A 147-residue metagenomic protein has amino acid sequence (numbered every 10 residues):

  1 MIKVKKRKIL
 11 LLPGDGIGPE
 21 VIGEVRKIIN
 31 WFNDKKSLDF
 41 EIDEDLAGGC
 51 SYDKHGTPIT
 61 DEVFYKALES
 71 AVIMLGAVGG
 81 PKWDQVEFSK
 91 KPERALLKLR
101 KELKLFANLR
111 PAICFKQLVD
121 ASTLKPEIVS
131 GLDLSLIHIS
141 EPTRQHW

Functional and structural regions predicted by a protein language model:
M1-D133, E141: Contiguous, glycine/small-aliphatic-enriched amphipathic segments in soluble metabolic enzymes
H138, P142-W147: Single conserved hydrophobic/aromatic residue that forms the stacking wall/gate of nucleotide- or nucleobase-binding
